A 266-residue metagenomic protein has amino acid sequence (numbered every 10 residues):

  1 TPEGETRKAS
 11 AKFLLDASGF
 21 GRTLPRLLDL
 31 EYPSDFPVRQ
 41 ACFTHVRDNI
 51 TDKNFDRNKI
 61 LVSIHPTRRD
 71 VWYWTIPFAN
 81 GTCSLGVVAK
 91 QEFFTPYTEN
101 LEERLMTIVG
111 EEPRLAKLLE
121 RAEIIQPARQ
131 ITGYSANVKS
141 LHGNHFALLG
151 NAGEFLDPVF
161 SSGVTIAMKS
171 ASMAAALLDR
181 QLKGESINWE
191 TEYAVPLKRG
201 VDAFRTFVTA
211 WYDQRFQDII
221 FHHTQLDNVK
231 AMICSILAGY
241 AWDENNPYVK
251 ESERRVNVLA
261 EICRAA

Functional and structural regions predicted by a protein language model:
T1-L115: Predominantly flavin-linked oxidoreductase catalytic cores and closely associated redox partners
A11, H45-N54, E120-Q126, I131 (+3 more regions): Short flexible/disordered coil segments
L24-L27, V159, T165, F207: Short, function-defining helix-loop hinge/capping sites that tune catalysis or transport
P25, D29, V164, S170 (+1 more regions): Residues in and immediately flanking transmembrane alpha helices
K59-P66, A89-Q91, L119-I125, I131-Y134 (+3 more regions): A general structural signal for short secondary-structure boundary/capping elements
F93-L177, K183-A194: FAD/FMN-dependent oxidoreductases across multiple families
A176-A266: C-terminal helical "tail/cap" subdomain of flavin- and related membrane-associated enzymes
